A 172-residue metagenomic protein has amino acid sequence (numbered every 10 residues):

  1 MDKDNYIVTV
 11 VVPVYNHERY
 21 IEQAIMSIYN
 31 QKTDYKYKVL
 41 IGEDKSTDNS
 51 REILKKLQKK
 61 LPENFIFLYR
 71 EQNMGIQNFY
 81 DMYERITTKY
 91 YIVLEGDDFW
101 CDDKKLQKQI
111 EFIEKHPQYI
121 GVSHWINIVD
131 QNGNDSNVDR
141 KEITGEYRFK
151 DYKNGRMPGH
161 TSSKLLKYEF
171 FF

Functional and structural regions predicted by a protein language model:
Y6-T9, K38: Cell-envelope/extracellular polymer assembly enzymes that use nucleotide-activated donors
H17-N30: Short, well-formed alpha-helical segments that are part of the catalytic scaffolds of diverse glycosyltransferases
Y20-E22, D48-L57, N78: Acidic helix N-cap motif at the loop->helix transition within catalytic regions of sugar-transfer enzymes
E43-E52, Q72: A conserved acidic beta->alpha catalytic loop
R70-T87: Glycine-rich, basic loop-to-helix element that forms the pyrophosphate-binding segment of sugar-nucleotide handling
E84, E142-F172: Conserved nucleotide-sugar donor-binding catalytic segment
Y91: Short aromatic/hydrophobic "clamp" motif used to bind/position activated sugar donors
K104-S136: Conserved donor NDP-sugar-binding/catalytic core segment of glycosyltransferases
